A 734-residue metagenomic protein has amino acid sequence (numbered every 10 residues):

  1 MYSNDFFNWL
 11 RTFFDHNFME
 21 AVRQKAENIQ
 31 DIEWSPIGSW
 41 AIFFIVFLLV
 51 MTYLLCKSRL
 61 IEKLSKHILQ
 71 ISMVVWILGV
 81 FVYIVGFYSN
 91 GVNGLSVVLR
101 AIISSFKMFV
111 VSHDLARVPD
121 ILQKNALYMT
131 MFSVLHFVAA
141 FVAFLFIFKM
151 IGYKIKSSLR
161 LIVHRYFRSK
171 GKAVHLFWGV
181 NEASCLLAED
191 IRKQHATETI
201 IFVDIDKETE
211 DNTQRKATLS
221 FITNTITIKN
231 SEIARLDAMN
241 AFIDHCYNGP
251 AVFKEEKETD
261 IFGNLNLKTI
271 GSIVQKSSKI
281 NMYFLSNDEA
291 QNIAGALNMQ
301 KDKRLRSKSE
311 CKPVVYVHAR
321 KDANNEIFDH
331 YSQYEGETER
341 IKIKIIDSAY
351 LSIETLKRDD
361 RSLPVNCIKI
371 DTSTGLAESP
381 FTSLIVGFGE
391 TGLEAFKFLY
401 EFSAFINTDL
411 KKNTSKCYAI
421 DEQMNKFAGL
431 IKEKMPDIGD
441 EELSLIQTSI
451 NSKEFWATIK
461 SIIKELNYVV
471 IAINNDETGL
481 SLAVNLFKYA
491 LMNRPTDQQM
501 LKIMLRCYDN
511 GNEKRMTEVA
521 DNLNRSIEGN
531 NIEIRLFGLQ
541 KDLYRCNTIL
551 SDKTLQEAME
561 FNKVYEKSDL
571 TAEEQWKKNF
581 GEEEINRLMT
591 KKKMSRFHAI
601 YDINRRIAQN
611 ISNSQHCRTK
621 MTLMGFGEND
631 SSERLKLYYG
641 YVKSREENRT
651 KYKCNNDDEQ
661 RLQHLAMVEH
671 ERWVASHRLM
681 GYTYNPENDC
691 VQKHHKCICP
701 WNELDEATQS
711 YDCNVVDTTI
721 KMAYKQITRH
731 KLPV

Functional and structural regions predicted by a protein language model:
N4-G79, S89-R100, K107, A116-M667 (+4 more regions): Cytosolic regulatory regions of ion transport systems
L662-L679: Non-collagenous extracellular segments in proteins that contain
H695: Histidine-centered catalytic/metal-binding microenvironments
Y724-H730: Ser/Thr/Pro-rich, low-complexity mucin-like regions that serve as glycosylated stalks/linkers or repetitive adhesive
